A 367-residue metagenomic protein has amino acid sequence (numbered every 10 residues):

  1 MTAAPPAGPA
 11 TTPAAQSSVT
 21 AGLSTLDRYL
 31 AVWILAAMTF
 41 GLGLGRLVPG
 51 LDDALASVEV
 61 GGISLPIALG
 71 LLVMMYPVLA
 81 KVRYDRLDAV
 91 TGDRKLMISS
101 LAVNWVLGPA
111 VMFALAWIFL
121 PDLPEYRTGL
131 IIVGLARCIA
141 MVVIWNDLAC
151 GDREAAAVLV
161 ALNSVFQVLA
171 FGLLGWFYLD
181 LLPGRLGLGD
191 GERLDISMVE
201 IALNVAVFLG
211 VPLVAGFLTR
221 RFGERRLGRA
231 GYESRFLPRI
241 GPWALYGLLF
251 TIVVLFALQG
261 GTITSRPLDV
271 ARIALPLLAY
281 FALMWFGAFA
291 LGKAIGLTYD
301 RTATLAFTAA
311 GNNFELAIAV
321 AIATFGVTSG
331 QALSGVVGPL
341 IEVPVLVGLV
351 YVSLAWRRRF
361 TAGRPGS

Functional and structural regions predicted by a protein language model:
M1-A80, D85-A309, F314-S367: Alpha-helical transmembrane segments of multi-pass small-molecule/ion transporters
